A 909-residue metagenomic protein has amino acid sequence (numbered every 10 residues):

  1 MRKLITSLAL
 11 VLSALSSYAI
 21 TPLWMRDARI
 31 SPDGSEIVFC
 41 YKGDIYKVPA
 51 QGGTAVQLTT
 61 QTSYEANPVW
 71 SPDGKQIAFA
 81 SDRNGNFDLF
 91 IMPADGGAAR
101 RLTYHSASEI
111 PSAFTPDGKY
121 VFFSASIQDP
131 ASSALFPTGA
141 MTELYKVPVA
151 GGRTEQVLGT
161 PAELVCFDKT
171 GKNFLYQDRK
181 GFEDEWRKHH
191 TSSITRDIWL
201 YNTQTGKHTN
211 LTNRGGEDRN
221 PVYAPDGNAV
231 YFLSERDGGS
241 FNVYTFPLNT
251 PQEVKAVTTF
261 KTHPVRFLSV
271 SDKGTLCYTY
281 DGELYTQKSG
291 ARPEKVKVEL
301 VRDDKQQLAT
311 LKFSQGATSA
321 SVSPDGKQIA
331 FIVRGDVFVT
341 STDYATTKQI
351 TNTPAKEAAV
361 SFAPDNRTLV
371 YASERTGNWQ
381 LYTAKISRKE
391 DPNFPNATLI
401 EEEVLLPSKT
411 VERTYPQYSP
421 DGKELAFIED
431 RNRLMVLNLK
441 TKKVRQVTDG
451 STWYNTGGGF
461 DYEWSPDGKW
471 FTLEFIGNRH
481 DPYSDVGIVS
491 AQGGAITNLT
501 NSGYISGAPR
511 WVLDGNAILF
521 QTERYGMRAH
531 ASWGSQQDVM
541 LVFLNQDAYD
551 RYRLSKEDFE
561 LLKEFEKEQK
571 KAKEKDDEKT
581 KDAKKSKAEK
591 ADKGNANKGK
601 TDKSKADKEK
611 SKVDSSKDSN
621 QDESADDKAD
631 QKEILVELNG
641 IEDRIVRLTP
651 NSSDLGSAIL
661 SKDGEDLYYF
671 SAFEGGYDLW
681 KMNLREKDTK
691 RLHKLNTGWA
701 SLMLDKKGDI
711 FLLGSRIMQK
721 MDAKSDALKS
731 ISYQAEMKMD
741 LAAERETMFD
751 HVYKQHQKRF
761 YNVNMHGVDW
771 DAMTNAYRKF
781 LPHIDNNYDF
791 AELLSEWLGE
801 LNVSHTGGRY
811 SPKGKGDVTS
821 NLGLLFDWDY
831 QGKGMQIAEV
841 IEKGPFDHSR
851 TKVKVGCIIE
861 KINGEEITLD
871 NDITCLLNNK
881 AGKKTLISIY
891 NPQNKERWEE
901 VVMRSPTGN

Functional and structural regions predicted by a protein language model:
A19-M25, G53-A55, V301-S314, T398-L405 (+1 more regions): A short helix->beta-strand "capping" segment at the edge of beta-propeller domains
I20-P22, C40-Y46, T59-E65, A78-F90 (+25 more regions): A flexible loop/linker signature enriched in serine peptidases of the S9 family
I20-Y46, Q315-G335, T649-E665: Beta-strand-rich domains and repeat architectures in extracellular enzymes and scaffolds, especially beta-propellers
R29-G34, P68-Q76, S112-Y120, V165-N173 (+9 more regions): Blade-terminus and WD-like Trp-Asp/Gly-His loop motifs, strongest in beta-propeller folds
K255-S269, T497-A508, T649, G656 (+1 more regions): Conserved blade-ending motifs and adjacent loop-strand segments that build the rim/top face of beta-propeller domains
K297, V301-Q306, D726-E744, D847-H848 (+1 more regions): C-terminal, low-ordered peptide segments at domain boundaries
P782-K833, E896-G908: Extended, small/polar residue-biased N-terminal targeting/export presequences and adjacent propeptide/linker tracts
D817-D870: PDZ/PDZ-like domain segments forming the peptide/carboxylate-binding groove, activating on the N-terminal beta-strands
